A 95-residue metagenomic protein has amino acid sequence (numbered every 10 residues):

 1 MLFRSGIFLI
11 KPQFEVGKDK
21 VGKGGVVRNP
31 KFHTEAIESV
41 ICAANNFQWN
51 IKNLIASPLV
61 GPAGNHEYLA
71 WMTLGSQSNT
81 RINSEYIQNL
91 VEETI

Functional and structural regions predicted by a protein language model:
M1-L2: Short, small-residue-biased leader/transition segments that mark boundaries at the very start of proteins
S5-Q13: RNA pseudouridine synthases
P12-R28: Short, glycine-/aromatic-enriched active-site segment of Class I SAM-dependent methyltransferases
P12-V16, L59-V60, G75-Q77: Conserved nucleotide-binding/hydrolysis micro-motifs of P-loop NTPases
H33-F47: Short alpha-helix
Q48-P58: Conserved S-adenosyl-L-methionine
A56-H66: Conserved catalytic loop of SAM-dependent methyltransferase domains
H66, A70-I95: Flexible, glycine-/basic-rich loop-and-beta segments that form/coincide with the SAM-dependent methyltransferase
